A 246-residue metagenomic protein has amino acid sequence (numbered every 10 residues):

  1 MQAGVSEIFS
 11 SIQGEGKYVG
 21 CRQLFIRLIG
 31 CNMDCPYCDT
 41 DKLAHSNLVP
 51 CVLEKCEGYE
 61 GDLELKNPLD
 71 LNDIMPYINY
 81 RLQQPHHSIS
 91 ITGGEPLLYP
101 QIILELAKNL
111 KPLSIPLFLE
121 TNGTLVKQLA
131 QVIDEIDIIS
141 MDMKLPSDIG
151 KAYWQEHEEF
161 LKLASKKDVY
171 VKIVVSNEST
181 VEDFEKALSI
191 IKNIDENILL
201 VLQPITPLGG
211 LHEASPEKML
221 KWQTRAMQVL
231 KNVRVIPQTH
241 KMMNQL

Functional and structural regions predicted by a protein language model:
Q2-A44, L48: N-terminal pre-triad scaffold of radical SAM enzymes
A3, Y37-E135: Conserved Radical SAM active-site core
Q13, M75-N79, K192: Generic structural signal for well-ordered alpha-helical scaffold segments
C21-F25, C35, D41-L43, E54-K55 (+4 more regions): General N-terminal targeting signals
F25-I29, S46, C51, K55-G58 (+3 more regions): Solvent-exposed, non-transmembrane amphipathic alpha-helical segments
R27, T92, V201: Conserved Rossmann-like nucleotide-binding pocket used by diverse enzymes that bind dinucleotide cofactors
P85-S88, L97-L246: Conserved AdoMet/S-adenosylmethionine-binding subsite of the radical SAM
